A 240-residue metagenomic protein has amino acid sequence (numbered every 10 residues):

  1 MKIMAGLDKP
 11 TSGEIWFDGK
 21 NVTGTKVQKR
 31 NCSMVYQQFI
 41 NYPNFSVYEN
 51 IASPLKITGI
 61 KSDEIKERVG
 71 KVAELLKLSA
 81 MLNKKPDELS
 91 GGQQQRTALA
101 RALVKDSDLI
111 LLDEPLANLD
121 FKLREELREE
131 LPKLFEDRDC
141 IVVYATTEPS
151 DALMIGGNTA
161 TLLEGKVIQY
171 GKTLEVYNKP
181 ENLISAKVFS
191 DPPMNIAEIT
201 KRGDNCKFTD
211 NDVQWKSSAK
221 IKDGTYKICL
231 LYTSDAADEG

Functional and structural regions predicted by a protein language model:
M1-K2: The feature captures the helix immediately C-terminal to the Walker
A5: Helix-to-loop junction immediately C-terminal to a conserved catalytic motif
D8-K9, K56: A position-specific signal in ABC ATPase nucleotide-binding domains
T11-E14, E164: Conserved coupling/switch loops of ABC nucleotide-binding domains, chiefly the family-specific signature
G13-N21: Conserved ABC transporter NBD signature motif
N31-S33, Q37, N41, F45-N182: ABC ATPase nucleotide-binding domains
E181-K227: ATPase nucleotide-binding modules
Y232-G240: Conserved small/polar residues in nucleotide/adenosyl-binding loops
